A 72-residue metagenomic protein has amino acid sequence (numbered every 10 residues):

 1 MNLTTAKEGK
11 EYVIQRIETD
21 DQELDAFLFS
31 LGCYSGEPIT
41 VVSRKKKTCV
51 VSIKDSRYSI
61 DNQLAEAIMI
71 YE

Functional and structural regions predicted by a protein language model:
M1-N2, E72: Absolute protein N-terminus
T5, R16, V41-S43: A residue-level detector for short acidic-glycine micro-motifs
I17-T19, S30: A structural micro-motif recognizing beta-strand termini and the immediately following turn/loop segments
E23-F27: Short alpha-helix capping/helix-loop boundary micro-motifs
S43-E72: C-terminal structural segments of small proteins and small subunits
